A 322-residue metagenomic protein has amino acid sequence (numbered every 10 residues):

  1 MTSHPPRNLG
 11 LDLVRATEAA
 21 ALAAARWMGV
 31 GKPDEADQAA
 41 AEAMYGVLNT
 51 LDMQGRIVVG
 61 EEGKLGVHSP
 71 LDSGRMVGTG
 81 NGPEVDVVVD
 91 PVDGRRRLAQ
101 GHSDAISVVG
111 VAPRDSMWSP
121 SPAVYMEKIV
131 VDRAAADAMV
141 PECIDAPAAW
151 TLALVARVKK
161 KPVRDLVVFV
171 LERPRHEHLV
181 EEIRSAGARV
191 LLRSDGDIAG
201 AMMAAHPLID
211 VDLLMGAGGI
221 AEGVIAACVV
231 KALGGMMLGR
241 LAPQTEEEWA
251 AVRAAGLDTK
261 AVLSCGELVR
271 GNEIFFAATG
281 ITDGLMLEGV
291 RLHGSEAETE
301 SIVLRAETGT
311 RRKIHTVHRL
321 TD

Functional and structural regions predicted by a protein language model:
M1-V88, W150, I198-A199, M203 (+3 more regions): N-terminal subdomain of lithium-sensitive/metallo-dependent phosphomonoesterases centered on the IMPase/IPPase/PAP
N49-T50, M76-G82, D90, A99-H102 (+5 more regions): Solvent-exposed alpha-helices and their adjacent loops that cap or buttress functional pockets in soluble metabolic
I57-E61, V87-V89, L98-Q100, S119-P120 (+5 more regions): General beta-strand structural signal in soluble alpha/beta enzymes
S69-P70, Q100-H102, S121-A123, H178-R184 (+3 more regions): Short acidic, glycine/serine/threonine-rich loops at helix termini
G82-D93, R97-W118: DPxDG-like acidic metal-binding loop motif
V108-R193, G284-R291, S295-T321: Acidic beta-strand-loop-alpha-helix segment within the catalytic core of divalent metal-dependent phosphate-processing
A188-I198, V211-L213, G218, E222-A254 (+1 more regions): Gly/Ser/Thr-rich active-site loops/lids in small-molecule metabolic enzymes that frequently grip phosphoryl groups
V230-G284: Glycine-rich phosphate/nucleotide-binding loop
